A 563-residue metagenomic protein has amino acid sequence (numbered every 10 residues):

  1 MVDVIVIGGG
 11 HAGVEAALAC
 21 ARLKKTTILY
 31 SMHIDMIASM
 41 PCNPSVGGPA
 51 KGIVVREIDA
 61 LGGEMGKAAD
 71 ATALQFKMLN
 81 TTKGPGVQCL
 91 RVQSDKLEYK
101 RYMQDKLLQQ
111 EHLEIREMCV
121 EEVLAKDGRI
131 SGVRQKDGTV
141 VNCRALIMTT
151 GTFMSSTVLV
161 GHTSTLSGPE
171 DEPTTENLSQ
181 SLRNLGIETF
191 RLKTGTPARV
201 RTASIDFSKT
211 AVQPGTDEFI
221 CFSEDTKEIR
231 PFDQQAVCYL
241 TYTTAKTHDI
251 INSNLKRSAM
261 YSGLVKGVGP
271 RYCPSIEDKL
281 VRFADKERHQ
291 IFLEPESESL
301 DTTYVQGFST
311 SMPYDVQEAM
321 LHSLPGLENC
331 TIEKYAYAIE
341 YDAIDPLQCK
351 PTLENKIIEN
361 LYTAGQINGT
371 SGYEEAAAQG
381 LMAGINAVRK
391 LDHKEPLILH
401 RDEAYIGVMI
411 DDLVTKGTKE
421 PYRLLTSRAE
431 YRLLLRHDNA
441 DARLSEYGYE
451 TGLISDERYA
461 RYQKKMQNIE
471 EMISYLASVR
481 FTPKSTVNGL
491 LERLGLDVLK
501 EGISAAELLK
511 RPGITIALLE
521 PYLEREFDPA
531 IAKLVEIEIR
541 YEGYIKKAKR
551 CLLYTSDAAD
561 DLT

Functional and structural regions predicted by a protein language model:
M1-G10: Beta1/beta-strand and adjacent pyrophosphate-binding region of the FAD-binding site in flavoprotein oxidoreductases
L18-L124, T149-L166, P173-L178, R183-F219 (+1 more regions): Conserved N-terminal/central alpha/beta ligand/cofactor-binding core
H33-D35, M78, S179-E318, I410 (+4 more regions): An anion/pyrophosphate-binding glycine-rich loop and adjacent beta-alpha core in soluble alpha-beta enzymes
E57-K67, L499-L553: Structured, non-catalytic alpha/beta "coupling" segments that mediate domain-domain communication and provide generic
K136-A145: Core beta-strand elements of the Rossmann-like FAD/NAD(P) dinucleotide-binding domain in flavoenzyme oxidoreductases
A338-Y362, T415-K416: FAD-binding beta-loop-beta segment adjacent to the flavin cofactor pocket
A377-L397: Internal hydrophobic alpha-helix adjacent to the cofactor/substrate pocket in enzyme cavities
Y554-T563: Single conserved hydrophobic/aromatic residue that forms the stacking wall/gate of nucleotide- or nucleobase-binding
